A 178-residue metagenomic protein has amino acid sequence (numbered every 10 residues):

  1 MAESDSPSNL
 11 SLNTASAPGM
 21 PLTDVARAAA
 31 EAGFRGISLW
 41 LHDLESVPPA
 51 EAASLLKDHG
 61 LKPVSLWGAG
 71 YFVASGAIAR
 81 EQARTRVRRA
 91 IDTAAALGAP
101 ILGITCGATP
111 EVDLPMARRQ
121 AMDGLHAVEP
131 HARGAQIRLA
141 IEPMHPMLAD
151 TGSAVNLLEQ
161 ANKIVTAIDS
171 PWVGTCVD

Functional and structural regions predicted by a protein language model:
A2-L22: Boundary/entry segment of secreted carbohydrate-active catalytic domains
S6-P7, T23, R27-E31, G36 (+1 more regions): Acidic/histidine-rich catalytic cores of soluble enzymes
L12-T14, L39, I104, I141 (+1 more regions): Conserved beta-strand positions
A17, T109, M144-L148: Short, glycine/serine-rich, charged loops/turns that create anion-binding and catalytic segments at active sites
A17-M20, I78, T85, N156: Residue-level signal for the nucleotide or nucleotide-sugar donor/cofactor binding architecture
G19, L44, A74, L148-A149: Conserved protein kinase catalytic core
L22-T23, P49-A50, P115-R118, A154-L158: Conserved strand-to-helix beginnings and helix N-cap segments that scaffold or border functional pockets
R35, L39-G134, R138: Structural motif corresponding to the early beta-alpha repeats
